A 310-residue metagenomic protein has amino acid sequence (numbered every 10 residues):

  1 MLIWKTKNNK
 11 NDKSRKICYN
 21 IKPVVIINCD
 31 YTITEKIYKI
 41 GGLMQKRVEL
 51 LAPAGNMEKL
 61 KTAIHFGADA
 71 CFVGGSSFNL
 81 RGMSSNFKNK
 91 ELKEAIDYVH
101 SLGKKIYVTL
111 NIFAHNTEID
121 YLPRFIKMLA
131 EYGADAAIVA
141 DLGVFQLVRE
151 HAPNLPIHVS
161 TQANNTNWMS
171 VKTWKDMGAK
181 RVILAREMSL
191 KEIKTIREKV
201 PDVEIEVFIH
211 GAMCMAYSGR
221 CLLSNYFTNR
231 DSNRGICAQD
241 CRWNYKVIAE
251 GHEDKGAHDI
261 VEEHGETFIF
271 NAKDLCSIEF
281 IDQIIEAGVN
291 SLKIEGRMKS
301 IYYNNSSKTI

Functional and structural regions predicted by a protein language model:
K22-L43: Short, Lys/Arg-enriched N-terminal segments with co-localized hydrophobic residues within the first ~10-30 amino acids
G41-N165, L184, E192-S291, M298-I310: Active-site pocket-lining/capping segments in soluble small-molecule metabolic enzymes
